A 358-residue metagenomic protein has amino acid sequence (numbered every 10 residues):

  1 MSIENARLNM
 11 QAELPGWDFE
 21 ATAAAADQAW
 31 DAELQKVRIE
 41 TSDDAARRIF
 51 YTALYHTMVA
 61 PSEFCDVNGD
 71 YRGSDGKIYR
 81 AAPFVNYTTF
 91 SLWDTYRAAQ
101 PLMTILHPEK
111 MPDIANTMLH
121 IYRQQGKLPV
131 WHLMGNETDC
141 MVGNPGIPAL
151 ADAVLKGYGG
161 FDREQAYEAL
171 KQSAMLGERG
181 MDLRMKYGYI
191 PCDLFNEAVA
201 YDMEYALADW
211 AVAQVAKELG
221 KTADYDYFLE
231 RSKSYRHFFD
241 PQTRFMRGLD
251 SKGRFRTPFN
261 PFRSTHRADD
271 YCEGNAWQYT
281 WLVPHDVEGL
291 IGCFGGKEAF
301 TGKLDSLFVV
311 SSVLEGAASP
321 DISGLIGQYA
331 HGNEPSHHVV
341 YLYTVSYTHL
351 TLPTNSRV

Functional and structural regions predicted by a protein language model:
M1-N86, H120, K127-V130, G160 (+2 more regions): Acidic/polar, glycine-enriched structural segments that form the non-catalytic walls/loops of the carbohydrate-binding
N9-L14, D18, A26-L34, A211-V215 (+5 more regions): N-terminal leader/propeptide and maturation segments of large enzyme subunits in energy/redox metabolism and hydrolases
A21-A32, E63-T89, T117-L128, M175-C192 (+4 more regions): Active-site-adjacent bridging/hinge elements
T52-C65, T88-M111, A151-G157, W210-L219 (+2 more regions): Alpha-helical support elements that line or immediately flank enzyme active sites and cofactor-binding pockets
P83-L92, G135-G143, L194-Y205, S264-Y279 (+1 more regions): Solvent-exposed loop and edge beta-strand segments that line ligand/cofactor-binding and catalytic clefts
K110-F239: Active-site cavity-forming subdomains of large catalytic enzyme subunits
E218-S336: Catalytic cores of carbohydrate-active enzymes
T348-T354: Conserved small/polar residues in nucleotide/adenosyl-binding loops
